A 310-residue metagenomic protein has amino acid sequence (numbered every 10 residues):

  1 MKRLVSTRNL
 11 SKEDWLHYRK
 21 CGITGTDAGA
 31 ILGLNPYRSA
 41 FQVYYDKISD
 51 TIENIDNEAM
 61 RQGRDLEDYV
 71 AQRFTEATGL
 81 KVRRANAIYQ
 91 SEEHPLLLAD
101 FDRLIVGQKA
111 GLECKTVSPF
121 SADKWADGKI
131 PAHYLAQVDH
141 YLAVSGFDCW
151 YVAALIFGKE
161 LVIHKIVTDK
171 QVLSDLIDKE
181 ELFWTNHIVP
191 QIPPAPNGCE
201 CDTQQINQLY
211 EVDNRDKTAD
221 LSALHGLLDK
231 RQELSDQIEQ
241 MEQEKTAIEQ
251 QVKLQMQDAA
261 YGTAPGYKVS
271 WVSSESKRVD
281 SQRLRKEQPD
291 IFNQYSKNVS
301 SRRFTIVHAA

Functional and structural regions predicted by a protein language model:
M1-A310: Accessory terminal regions of nucleic-acid processing enzymes
